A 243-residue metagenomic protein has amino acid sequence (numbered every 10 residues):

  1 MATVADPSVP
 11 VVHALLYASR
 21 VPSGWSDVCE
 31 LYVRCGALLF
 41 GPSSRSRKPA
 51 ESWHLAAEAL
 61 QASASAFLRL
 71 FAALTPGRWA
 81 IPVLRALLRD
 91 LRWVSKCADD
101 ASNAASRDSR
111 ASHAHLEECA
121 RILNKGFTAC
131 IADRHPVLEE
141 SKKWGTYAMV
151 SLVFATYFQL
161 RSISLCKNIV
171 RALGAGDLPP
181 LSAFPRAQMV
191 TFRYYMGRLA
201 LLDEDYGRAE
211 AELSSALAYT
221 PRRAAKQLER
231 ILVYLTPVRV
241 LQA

Functional and structural regions predicted by a protein language model:
M1-W93, A105: Eukaryote-biased activation of long, low-complexity terminal tails and linkers
L68-A72, F127-P136, R171-P180, S214-P221: Amphipathic alpha-helical segments of tetratricopeptide repeats
A148-L152, Q188-Y195, Y234, V238: "A position-specific structural signal for the A-helix of alpha-solenoid helical repeats
M196-A243: Alpha-helical scaffold segments of alpha-solenoid architecture
